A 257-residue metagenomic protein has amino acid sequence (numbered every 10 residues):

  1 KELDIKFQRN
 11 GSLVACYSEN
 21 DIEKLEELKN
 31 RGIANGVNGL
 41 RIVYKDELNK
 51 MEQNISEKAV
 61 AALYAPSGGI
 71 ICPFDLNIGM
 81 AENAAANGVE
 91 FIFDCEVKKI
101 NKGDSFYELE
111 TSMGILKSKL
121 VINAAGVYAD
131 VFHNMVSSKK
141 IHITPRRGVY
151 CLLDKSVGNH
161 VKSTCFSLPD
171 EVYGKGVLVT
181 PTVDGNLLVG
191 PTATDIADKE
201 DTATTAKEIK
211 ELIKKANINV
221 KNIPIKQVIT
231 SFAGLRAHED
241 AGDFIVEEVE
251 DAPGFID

Functional and structural regions predicted by a protein language model:
K1-E47, M51, G176-V177: Dinucleotide-binding Rossmann-like beta1-alpha1 core, especially the glycine-rich loop that anchors the ADP
R9, Y44, F93-C95, T111 (+1 more regions): Short loop/edge segments at beta-strand edges and connector loops that shape dinucleotide/nucleotide cofactor-binding
A15, V97-I100, V179-P181, V246: A structural signal for short hydrophobic beta-strand segments in well-ordered beta-sheet cores
N20-E23, M51-V60, N101-E108, G158 (+2 more regions): A short, glycine/Asx- and small/polar-enriched loop/turn that sits immediately N-terminal to a beta-strand
L63-L120: Helical element adjacent to the flavin cofactor pocket in flavoenzyme catalytic cores
P73, G174, V183-D184, D195-D257: C-terminal catalytic lobe of FAD-dependent flavoproteins
N123-S138: Flavin (primarily FAD) binding-site architecture
S137, R147-V149, K155-L187, T192-D198 (+2 more regions): Mid-domain catalytic core of redox enzymes that form a hydrophobic substrate pocket/lid adjacent to a catalytic redox
